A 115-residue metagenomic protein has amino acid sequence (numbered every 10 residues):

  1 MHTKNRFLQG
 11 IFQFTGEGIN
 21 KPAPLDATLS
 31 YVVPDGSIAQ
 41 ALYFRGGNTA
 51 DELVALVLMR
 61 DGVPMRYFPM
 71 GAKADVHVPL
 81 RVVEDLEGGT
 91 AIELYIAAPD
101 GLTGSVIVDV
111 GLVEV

Functional and structural regions predicted by a protein language model:
M1-V115: Beta-strand-centric surfaces of beta-sandwich/beta-rich domains
